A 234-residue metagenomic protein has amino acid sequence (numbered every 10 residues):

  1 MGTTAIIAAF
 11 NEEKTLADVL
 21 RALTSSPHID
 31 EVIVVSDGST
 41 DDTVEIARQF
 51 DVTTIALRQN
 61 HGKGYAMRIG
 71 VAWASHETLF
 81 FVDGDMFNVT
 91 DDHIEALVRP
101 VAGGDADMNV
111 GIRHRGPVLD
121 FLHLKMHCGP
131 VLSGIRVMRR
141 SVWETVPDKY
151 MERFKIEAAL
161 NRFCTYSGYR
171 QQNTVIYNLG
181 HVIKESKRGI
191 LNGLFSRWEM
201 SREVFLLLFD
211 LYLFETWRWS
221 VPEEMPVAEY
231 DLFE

Functional and structural regions predicted by a protein language model:
G2-T4, A159: Cell-envelope/extracellular polymer assembly enzymes that use nucleotide-activated donors
N11-S25: Short, well-formed alpha-helical segments that are part of the catalytic scaffolds of diverse glycosyltransferases
S36-V44: A conserved acidic beta->alpha catalytic loop
L57-A74: Glycine-rich, basic loop-to-helix element that forms the pyrophosphate-binding segment of sugar-nucleotide handling
L79: Short aromatic/hydrophobic "clamp" motif used to bind/position activated sugar donors
D91-V110: Conserved donor-nucleotide/metal-binding helix-loop-beta segment in metal-dependent transferases, i.e., the alpha-helix
N109-H123: Short beta-strand-to-loop element that shapes/binds the nucleotide-sugar donor at the catalytic cleft/hinge
M151, A158, T165-E234: Hydrophobic helical membrane-anchoring modules
